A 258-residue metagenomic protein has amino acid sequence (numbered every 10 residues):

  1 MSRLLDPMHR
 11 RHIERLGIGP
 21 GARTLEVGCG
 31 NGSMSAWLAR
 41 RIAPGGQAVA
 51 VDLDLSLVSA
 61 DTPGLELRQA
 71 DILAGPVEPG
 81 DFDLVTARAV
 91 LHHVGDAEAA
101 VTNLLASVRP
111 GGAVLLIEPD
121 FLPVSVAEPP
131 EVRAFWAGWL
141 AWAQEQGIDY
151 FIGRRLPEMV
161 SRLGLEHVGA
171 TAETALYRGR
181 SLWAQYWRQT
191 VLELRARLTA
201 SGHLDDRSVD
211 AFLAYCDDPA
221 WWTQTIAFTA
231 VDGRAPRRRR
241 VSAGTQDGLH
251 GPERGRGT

Functional and structural regions predicted by a protein language model:
R3-P20, W37: Conserved alpha-helix/loop element of class I SAM-dependent methyltransferases that forms part of the SAM/SAH-binding
L25, G30-G75: Class I SAM-dependent methyltransferase SAM/SAH-binding core
A74-V85: A short acidic, Gly/Pro-enriched loop at the edge of an enzyme's catalytic core that lines a small-molecule cofactor
D83-E98: A short SAM/SAH-binding and catalytic strip from SAM-dependent methyltransferases
E98-A113: A short glycine-rich, Lys/Arg-flanked "PGG" loop and its adjoining helix->strand segment in the class I
L115-S181: Conserved catalytic/acceptor-binding region of the Class I
S161, E166-G244: Conserved Class I S-adenosyl-L-methionine
